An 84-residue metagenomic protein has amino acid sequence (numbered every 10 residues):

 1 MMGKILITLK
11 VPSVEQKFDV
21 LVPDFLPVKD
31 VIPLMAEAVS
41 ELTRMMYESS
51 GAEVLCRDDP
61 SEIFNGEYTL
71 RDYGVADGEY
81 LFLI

Functional and structural regions predicted by a protein language model:
M2-I84: Ubiquitin system architectures
